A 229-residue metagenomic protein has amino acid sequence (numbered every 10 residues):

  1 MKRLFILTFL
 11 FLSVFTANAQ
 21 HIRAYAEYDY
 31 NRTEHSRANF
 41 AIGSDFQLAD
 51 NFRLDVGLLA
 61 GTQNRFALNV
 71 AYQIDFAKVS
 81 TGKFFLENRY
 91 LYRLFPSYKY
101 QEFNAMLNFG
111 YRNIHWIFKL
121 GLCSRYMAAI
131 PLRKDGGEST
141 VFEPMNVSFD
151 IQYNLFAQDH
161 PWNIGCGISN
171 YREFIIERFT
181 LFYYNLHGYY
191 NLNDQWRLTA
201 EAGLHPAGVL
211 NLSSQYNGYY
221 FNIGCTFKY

Functional and structural regions predicted by a protein language model:
A19-A67, K228: Short glycine/proline- and aromatic-enriched beta-strand/turn motifs that initiate or cap beta-hairpins
H21-R23, L48-V56, A77-L86, I114-L120 (+3 more regions): Repeated loop/turn-to-beta-strand initiation elements of outer-membrane beta-barrel proteins
A24-Y28, L54-L58, L86-Y90, L107 (+6 more regions): Membrane-embedded beta-strand positions of outer-membrane beta-barrel proteins
A26-E34, L58-T62, I74, Y90-P96 (+6 more regions): Transmembrane beta-strands of outer-membrane beta-barrel pores
T33-S36, A60-F66, P96-E102, G136-M145 (+2 more regions): Replace "Gram-negative outer membrane beta-barrel proteins" with "bacterial and organellar outer membrane beta-barrel
I42-F46, L68-F76, A105-N113, L122-S124 (+4 more regions): Residues on the lipid-exposed face of transmembrane beta-strands in outer-membrane beta-barrel proteins
M106-E173: Detector for outer-membrane/organellar transmembrane beta-barrel domains, recognizing the amphipathic beta-strand
Q215-Y229: Outer-membrane beta-barrel "beta-signal"
